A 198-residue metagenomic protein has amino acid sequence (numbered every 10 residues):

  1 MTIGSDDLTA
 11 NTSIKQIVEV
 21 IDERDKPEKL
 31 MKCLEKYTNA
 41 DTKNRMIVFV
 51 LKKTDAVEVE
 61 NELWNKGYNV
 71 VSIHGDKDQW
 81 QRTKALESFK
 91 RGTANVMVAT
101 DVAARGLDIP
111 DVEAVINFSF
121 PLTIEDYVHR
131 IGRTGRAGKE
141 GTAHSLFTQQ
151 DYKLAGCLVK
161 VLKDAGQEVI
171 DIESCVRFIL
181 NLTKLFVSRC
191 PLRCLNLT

Functional and structural regions predicted by a protein language model:
M1-T198: Conserved helicase RecA-like core
